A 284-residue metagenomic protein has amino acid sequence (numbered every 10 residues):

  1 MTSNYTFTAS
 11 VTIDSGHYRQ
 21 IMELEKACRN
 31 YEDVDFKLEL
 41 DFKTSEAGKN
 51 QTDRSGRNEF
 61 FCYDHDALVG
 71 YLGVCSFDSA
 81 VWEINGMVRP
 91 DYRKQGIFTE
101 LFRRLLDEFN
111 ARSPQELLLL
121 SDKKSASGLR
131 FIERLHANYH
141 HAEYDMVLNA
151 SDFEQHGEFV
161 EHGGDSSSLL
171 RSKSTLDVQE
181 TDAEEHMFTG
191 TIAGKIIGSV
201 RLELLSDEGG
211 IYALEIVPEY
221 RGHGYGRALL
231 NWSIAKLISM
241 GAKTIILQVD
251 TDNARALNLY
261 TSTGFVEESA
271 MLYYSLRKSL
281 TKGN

Functional and structural regions predicted by a protein language model:
M1-T44, N138-K195: Short amphipathic alpha-helix that is part of the acyltransferase structural core
K26-R103, D107-F109, S121, V200-G209: Conserved donor-binding loop and adjoining core beta-sheet/short helix segment in diverse acyl/aminoacyl transferases
V81, F109-K123, I238-Q248: Conserved GNAT acetyl-CoA-binding A-motif
R89-D91, Q95, L204, V217-E219 (+2 more regions): Active-site acidic-Proline motif in GNAT/NAT acetyltransferases
K94-D107, R134, I216, G222-A235 (+2 more regions): Conserved acetyl-CoA-binding loop-helix of GNAT-fold acetyltransferases
L118-L129, L247-L257, Y273-L280: Conserved beta-strand-loop-alpha-helix junction that forms the acyl-donor binding cleft
I132-A142, T261-A270: Conserved acetyl-CoA-binding loop of GNAT-fold acetyltransferases
E184-T244: Glycine/small-residue-rich hydrophobic helix-like segments
